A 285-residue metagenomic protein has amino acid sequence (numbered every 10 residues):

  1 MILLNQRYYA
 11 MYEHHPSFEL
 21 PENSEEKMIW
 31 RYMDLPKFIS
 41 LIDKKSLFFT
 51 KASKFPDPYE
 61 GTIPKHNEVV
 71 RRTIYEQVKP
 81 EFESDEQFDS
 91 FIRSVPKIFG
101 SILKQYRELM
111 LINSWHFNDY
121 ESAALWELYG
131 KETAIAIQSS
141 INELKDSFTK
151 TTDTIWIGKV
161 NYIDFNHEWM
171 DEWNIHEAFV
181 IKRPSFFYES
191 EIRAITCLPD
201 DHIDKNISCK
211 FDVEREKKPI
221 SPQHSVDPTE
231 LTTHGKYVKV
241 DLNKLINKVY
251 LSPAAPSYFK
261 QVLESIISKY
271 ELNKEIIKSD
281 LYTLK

Functional and structural regions predicted by a protein language model:
M1-K285: Partner-binding and oligomerization surfaces adjacent to conserved cores of proteins that assemble macromolecular
